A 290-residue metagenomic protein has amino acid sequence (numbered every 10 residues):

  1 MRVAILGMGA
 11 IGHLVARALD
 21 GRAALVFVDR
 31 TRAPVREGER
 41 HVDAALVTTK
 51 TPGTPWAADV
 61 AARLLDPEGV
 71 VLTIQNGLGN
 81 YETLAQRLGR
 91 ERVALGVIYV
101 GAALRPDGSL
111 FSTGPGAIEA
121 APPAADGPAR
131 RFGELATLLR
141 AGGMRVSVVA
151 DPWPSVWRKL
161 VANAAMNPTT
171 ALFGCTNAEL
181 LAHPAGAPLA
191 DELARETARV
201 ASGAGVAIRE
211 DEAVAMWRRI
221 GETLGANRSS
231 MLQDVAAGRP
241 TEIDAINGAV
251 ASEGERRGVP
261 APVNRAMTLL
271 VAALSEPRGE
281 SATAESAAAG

Functional and structural regions predicted by a protein language model:
M1-R36: NAD(P)+-binding Rossmann beta1-loop-alpha1 motif at the extreme N-terminus of oxidoreductases
R17-A18, V35-S109: Rossmann-like NAD(P)(H) cofactor-binding subdomain of soluble oxidoreductases
V26-R30, A120, A251: Short internal beta-strands
D29-T31, Q75, V97, G114 (+2 more regions): Residues at the C-termini of beta-strands that transition into short coil/loop
R63-L64, T83, R87-R92, S109-E210: Internal alpha-helical scaffold of NAD(P)-dependent oxidoreductase catalytic cores
D191-G290: NAD(P)-dependent Rossmann-like dehydrogenase/reductase catalytic/cofactor-binding core
